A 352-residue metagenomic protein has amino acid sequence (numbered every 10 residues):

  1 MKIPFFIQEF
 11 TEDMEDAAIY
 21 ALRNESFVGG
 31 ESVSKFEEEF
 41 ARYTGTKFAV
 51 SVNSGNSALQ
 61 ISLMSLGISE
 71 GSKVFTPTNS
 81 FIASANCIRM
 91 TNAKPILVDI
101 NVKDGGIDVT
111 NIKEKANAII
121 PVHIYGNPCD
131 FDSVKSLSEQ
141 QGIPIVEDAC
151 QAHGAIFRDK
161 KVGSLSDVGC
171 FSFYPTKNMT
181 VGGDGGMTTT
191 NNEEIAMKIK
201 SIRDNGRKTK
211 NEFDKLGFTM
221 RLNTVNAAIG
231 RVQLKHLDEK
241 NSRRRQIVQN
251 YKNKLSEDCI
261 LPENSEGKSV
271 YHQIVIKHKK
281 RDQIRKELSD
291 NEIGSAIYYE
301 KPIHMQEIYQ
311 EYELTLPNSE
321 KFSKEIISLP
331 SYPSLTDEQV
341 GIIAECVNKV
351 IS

Functional and structural regions predicted by a protein language model:
M1-S26, E31, P330: N-terminal "arm"/small-domain region of PLP-dependent enzymes with the aminotransferase-like
S26-K73, C87-T91, L97-D99, K160: Phosphate-binding glycine-rich loop
S34-E38, Y43-V50, A118-V122, N127 (+3 more regions): PLP-dependent aminotransferase class I/II
V50, F75, I96, I145-V146 (+3 more regions): Structural detector of well-ordered beta-strand residues that form the stable sheet scaffold of enzyme domains
M64-A149, I156: PLP-dependent aminotransferase-like
G105-K113, D159-G169, V340-I351: A short alpha/beta connector and helix-capping loop motif
E147-G182, K210-D214: Conserved active-site segment immediately N-terminal to the catalytic lysine that forms the internal aldimine
F171-S172, G186-N191, R231: Short beta-strand-to-turn element immediately C-terminal to the catalytic PLP-Schiff-base lysine in fold type I
